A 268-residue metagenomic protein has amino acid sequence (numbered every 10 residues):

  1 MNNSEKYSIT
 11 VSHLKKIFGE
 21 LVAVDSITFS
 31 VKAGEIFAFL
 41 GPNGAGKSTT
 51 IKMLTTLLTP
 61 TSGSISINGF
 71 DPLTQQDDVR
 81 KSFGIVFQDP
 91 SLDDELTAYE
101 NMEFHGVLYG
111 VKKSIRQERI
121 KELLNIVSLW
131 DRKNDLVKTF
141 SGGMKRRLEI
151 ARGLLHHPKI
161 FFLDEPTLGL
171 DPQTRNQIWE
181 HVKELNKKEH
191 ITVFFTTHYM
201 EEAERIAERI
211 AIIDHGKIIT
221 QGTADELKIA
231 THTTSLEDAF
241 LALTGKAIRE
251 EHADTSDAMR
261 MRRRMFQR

Functional and structural regions predicted by a protein language model:
E103, V107, S114-R132: Conserved ABC ATPase "signature" region
H157: Conserved catalytic motifs of ABC-family nucleotide-binding domains
F161-D164: Catalytic Walker B motif of ABC-type/P-loop ATPase nucleotide-binding domains
N176-E189: Helical segment within the ABC ATPase nucleotide-binding domain
Q221-G222: ABC ATPase "signature
